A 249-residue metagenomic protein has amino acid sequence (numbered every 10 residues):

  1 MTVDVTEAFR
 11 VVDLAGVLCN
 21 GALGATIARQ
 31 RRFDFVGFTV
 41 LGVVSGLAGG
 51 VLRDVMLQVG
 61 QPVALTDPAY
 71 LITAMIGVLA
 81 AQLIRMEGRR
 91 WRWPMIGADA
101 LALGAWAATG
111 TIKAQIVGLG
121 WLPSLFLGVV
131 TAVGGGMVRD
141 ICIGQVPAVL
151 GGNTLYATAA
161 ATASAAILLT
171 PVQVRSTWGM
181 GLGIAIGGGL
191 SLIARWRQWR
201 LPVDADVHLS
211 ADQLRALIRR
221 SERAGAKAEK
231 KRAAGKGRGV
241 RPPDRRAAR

Functional and structural regions predicted by a protein language model:
M1-A8, V55-L65, G110-P123, L168-W178: Helix-coil boundary and interhelical linker segments in multi-pass alpha-helical membrane proteins
M1-L47, V51-Q58: N-terminal topogenic module of multi-pass integral membrane proteins
V5-V17, V43, P62-I76, G120-A132: Structural signature of hydrophobic alpha-helical transmembrane segments
G21-R31, D54, L79-R92, M137-A148 (+1 more regions): C-terminal ends of transmembrane helices
F35-V44, T66-I72, R92-L103, L127 (+1 more regions): Cytoplasmic-side transmembrane-helix entry/capping segments in multi-pass membrane proteins
V40-V44, V51-L57, F126, V130 (+2 more regions): Short, structured motif recognition centered on aromatic/hydrophobic residues
G42-G50, A98-I112, V130, T154-L168 (+1 more regions): Small-residue-rich segments of transmembrane alpha-helices in multi-pass membrane proteins, especially helix faces
P202-D244: Short, highly charged, low-complexity non-transmembrane loops/tails of multi-pass membrane proteins
